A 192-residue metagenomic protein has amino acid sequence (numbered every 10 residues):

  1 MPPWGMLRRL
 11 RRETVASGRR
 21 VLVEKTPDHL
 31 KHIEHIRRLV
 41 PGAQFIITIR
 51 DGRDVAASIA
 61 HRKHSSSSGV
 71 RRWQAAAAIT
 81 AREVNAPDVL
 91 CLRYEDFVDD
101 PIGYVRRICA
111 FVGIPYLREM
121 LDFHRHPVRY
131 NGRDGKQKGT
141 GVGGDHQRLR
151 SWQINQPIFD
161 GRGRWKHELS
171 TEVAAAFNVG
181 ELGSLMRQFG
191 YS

Functional and structural regions predicted by a protein language model:
M1-K31, L39, H146-E168, V179-L182: PAPS-dependent sulfation machinery
P2-A16, L30-K31, H35, L39 (+3 more regions): PAPS-dependent sulfotransferase catalytic domain
A60, A81, A110, I114-S192: PAPS-dependent sulfotransferases, especially Golgi type II membrane carbohydrate sulfotransferases
